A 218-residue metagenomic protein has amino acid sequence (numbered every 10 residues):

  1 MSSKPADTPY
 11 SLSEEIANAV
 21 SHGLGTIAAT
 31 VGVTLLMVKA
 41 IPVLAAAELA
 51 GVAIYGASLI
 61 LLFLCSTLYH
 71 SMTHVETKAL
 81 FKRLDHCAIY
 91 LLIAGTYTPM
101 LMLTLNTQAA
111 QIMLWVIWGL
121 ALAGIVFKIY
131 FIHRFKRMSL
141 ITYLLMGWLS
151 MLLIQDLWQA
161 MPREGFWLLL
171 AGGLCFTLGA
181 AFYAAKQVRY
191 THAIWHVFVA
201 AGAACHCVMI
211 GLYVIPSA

Functional and structural regions predicted by a protein language model:
M1-A218: Multi-pass alpha-helical transmembrane bundles in non-GPCR membrane proteins that perform intramembrane catalysis
